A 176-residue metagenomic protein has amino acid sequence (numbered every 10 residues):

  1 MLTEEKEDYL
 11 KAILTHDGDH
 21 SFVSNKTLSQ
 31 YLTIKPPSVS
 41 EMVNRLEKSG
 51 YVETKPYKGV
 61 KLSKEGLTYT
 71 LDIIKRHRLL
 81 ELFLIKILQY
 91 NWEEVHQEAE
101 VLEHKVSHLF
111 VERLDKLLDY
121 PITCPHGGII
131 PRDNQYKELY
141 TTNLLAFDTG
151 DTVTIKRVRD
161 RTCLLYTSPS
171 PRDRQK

Functional and structural regions predicted by a protein language model:
H20-T27: Short acidic, hydrophobic short linear motifs in intrinsically disordered regions
P37: Key DNA-contact positions within bacterial/archaeal DNA-binding proteins
V43-N44: Short, hydrophobic-biased segments on the C-terminal half of alpha helices that form "recognition helices"
G50-E53: A short, conserved structural fragment
K58-H77: Basic, amphipathic "hinge/linker" alpha-helix immediately C-terminal to the N-terminal HTH DNA-binding motif
L88-E138: Anionic-ligand-binding alpha/beta catalytic cores of soluble enzymes and soluble regulatory domains that recognize
Y166-Q175: Conserved small/polar residues in nucleotide/adenosyl-binding loops
